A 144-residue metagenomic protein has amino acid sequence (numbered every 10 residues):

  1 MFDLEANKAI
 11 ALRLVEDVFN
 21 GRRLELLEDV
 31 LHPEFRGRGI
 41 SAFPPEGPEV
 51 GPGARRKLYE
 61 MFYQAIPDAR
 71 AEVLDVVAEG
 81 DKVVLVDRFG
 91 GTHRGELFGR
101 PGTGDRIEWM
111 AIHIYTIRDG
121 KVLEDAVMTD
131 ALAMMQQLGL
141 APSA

Functional and structural regions predicted by a protein language model:
M1-A144: C-terminal and inter-domain tail/linker signature
